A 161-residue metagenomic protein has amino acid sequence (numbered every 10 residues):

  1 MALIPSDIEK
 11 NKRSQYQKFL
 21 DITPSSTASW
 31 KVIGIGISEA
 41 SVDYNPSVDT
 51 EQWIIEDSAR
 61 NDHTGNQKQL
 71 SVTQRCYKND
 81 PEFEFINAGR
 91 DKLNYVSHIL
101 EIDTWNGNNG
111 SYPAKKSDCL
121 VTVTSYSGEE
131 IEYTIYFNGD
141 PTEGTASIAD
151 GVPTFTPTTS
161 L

Functional and structural regions predicted by a protein language model:
A2-T73, D118-E129: Solvent-exposed edge beta-strands and adjacent loop segments that serve as assembly or binding interfaces
I8, F19-I22, I102, F155 (+1 more regions): Extended hydrophobic/Leu-rich segments
T23-S29, N108-A114, S147: Surface-exposed, hydrophilic segments of mature proteins
A59-P113: Structured, beta-strand-rich domain cores that present glycine/charged loop surfaces used to bind extended ligands
P81-F83, T142-T145: Intrinsically disordered, low-complexity acidic/polar segments
G89-Y95, D118-T122, V152-P157: Short, low-complexity, polar/charged sequence segments that are solvent-exposed and flexible
L100-E143: Short beta-strand and beta-hairpin "edge-sheet" elements
T145-L161: Intrinsically disordered, low-complexity terminal/linker regions enriched in Pro/Ser/Gly and acidic residues
